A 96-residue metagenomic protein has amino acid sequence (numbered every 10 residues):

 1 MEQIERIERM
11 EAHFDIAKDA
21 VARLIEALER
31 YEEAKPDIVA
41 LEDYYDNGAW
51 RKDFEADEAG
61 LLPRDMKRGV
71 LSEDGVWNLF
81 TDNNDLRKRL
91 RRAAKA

Functional and structural regions predicted by a protein language model:
Q3, R9-R30, P36-A96: Long, low-complexity or tandemly repetitive, helically biased scaffold regions used for multimeric assembly/adhesion
